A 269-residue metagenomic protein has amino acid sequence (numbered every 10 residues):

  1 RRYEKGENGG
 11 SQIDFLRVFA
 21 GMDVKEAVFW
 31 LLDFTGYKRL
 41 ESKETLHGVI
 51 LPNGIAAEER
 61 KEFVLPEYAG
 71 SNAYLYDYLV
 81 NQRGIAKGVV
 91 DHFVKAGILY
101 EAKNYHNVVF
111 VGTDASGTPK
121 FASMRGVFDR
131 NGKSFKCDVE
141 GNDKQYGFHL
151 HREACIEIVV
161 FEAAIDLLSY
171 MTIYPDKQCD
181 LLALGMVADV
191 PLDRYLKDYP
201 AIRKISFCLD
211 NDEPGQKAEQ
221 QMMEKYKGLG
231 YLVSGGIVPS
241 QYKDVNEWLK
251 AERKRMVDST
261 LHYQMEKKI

Functional and structural regions predicted by a protein language model:
R1-Y78: Non-catalytic accessory segments of DNA primases and related replication-initiation nucleases
R2, L16, L79, F110 (+4 more regions): Terminal peptide-recognition signature
K5, A20, A163, N211-D212 (+1 more regions): Short beta->alpha junction loops/turns
F19-A20, T35, R83, L249-E252: Generic structural signal for hydrophobic core residues of well-folded globular domains
G21-M22, G84-I85, I158, P175-D176: Helix N-cap/coil-helix junction residues
A56-E58, P66-Y105: Electropositive nucleic-acid engagement tracts
Y100-D198: Phosphate-handling DNA/RNA-contact segment within nucleic-acid enzymes
I156, T172-I269: TOPRIM fold recognition
